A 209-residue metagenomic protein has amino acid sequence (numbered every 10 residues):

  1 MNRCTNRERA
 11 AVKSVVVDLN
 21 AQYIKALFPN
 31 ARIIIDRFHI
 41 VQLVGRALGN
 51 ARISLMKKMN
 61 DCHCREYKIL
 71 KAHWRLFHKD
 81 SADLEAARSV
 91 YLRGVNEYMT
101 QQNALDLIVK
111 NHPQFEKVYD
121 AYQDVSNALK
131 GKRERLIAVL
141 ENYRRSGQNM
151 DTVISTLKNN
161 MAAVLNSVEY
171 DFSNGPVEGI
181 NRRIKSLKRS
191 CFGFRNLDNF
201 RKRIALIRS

Functional and structural regions predicted by a protein language model:
C4-R32, F38-V41, D61-S209: Acidic/histidine-rich catalytic cores and adjacent linkers of DNA breakage/strand-transfer/modification proteins
I40-D61: Short alpha-helix plus adjacent loop in nuclease-associated cores
